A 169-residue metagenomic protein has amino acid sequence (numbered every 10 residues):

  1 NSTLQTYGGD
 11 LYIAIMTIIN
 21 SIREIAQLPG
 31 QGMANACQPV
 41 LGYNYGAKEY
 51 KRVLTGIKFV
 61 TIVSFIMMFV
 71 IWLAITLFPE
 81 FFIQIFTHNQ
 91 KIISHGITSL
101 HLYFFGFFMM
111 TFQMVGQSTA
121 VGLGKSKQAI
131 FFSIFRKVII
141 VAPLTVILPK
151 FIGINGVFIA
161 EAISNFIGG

Functional and structural regions predicted by a protein language model:
N1-S21, I25, Y43, F81-Q90 (+1 more regions): Helix-terminus/linker motif at the lipid-water interface of multi-pass membrane proteins
S2, P39, S118, T145-V146: Small-residue-mediated transmembrane helix hinge/kink sites in multi-pass secondary transporters
I15-L73, L77-P79, M110-A129: Small-residue-rich hydrophobic transmembrane alpha-helices
I18, I22-E24, Q90-G116, P143: Alpha-helical transmembrane segments of multi-pass membrane proteins
N20-R23, M67, F135-K137, S164-G168: Transmembrane alpha-helical core residues of multi-pass small-molecule transporters, especially secondary transporters
E24-L28, W72, V141-A142, N165-G169: Hydrophobic transmembrane alpha-helices of multi-pass small-molecule transporters
L41-G106, L148-G169: Short alpha-helical transmembrane segments in multi-pass integral membrane proteins
F112, G116-I139, V146-G153, V157: C-terminal structured "cap/appendage" subdomains that terminate the fold
